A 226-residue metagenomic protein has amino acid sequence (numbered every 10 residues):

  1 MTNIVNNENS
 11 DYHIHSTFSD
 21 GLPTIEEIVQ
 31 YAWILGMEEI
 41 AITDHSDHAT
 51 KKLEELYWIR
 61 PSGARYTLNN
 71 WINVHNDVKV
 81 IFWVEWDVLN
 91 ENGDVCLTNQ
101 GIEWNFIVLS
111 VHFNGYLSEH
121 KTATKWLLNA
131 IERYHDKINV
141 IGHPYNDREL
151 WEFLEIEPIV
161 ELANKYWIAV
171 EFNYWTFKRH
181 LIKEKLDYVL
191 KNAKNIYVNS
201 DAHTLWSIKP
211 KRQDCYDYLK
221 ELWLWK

Functional and structural regions predicted by a protein language model:
M1-Y12, S16, I25, N99 (+2 more regions): Charged catalytic cores and adjacent phosphate/nucleic-acid-binding surfaces used for phosphate/nucleic-acid chemistry
D11, I42, W83, I141 (+1 more regions): Generic enzyme active-site microenvironment
S16-T17, E39-T43: Ser/Thr-glycine-rich phosphate-binding loops at phosphate-binding pockets of nucleotides, nucleotide cofactors
F18-E26, H48: Short N-terminal binding/cap micro-motifs at the start of the first secondary-structure element
W33, S46-I168, K220-L224: Extended substrate/RNA-proximal surfaces in nucleic-acid metabolism proteins
W33-E39: Active-site metal-binding motif and surrounding structural segment of the metallo-beta-lactamase
H45-S46, E85, W175, A202: Short, ordered loop/turn segments at secondary-structure junctions
